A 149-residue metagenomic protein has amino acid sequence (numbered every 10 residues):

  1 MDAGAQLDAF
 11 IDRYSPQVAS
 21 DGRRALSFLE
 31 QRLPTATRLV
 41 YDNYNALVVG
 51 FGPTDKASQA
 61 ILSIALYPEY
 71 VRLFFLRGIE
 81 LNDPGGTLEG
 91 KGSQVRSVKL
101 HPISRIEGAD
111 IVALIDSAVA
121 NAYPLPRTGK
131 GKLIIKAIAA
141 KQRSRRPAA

Functional and structural regions predicted by a protein language model:
M1-A149: Charge-dense, helix-prone N-terminal extensions
